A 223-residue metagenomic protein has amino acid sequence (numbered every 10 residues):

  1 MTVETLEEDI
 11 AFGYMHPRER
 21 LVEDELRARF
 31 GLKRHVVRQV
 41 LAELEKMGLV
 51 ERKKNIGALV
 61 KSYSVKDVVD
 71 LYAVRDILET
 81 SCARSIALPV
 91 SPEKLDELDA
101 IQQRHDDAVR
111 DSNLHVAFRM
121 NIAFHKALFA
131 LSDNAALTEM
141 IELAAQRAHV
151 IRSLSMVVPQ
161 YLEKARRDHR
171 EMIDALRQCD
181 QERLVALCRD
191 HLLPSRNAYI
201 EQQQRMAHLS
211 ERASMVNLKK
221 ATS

Functional and structural regions predicted by a protein language model:
M1-L88, E93, A130, R196-S223: Short linear motifs at protein or domain termini
E19, R52-K53, N121, K164-R166: Short, flexible turn/loop "capping" segments at secondary-structure junctions
K46-E51, A144-Q146, Y161-E163: Mobile beta-alpha loop/short-helix "lid" or hinge segments that flank ligand
N55, L78, A100, K164-R167: Alpha-helix N-cap/N′ positions at the starts of helices
S64-V65, I151-S155: Short alpha-helical transmembrane interface motifs in multi-pass membrane proteins
L71, P92-S153, R166-D174, R183-P194: Conserved amphipathic alpha-helical segments that form helical-bundle/coiled-coil interaction surfaces
Y161-S223: C-terminal regulatory/effector modules of DNA-binding transcriptional regulators
